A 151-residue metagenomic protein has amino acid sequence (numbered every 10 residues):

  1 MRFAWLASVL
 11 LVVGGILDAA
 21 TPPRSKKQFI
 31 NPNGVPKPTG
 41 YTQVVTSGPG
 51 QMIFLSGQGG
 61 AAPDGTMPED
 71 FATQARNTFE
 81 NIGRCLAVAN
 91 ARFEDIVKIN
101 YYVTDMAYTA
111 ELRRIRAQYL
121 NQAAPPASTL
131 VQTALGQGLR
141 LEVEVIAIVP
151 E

Functional and structural regions predicted by a protein language model:
F3-E80, R84-V97, V103-E151: N-terminal presequence-like segments and the immediate start of the first folded domain
